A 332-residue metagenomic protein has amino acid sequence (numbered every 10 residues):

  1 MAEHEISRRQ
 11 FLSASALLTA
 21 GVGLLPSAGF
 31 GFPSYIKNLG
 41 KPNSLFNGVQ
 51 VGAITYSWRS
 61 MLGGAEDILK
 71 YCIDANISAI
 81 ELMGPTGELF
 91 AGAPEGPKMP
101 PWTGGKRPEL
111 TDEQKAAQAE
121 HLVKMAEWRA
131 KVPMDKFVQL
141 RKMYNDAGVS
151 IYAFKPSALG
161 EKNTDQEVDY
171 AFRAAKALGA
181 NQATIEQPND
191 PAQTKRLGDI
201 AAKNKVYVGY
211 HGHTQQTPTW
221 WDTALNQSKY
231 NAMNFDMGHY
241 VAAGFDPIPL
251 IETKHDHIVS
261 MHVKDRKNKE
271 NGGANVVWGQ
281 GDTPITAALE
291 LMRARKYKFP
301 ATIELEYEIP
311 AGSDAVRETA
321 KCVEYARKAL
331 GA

Functional and structural regions predicted by a protein language model:
A2-L25, F30-G52, S57-A79, L89-E95 (+5 more regions): Histidine-acidic metal/acid-base catalytic patches
S15-P26, N43, A130, K136-F137 (+3 more regions): Active-site acidic/histidine proton-transfer and metal-coordination neighborhood in alpha/beta enzyme cores
S57, K124-K131, K155-S157, H239 (+1 more regions): The substrate-binding groove and active-site-proximal loops of carbohydrate-active enzymes, especially glycoside
R59, A130-K131, K162, P188 (+2 more regions): Residue-level marker of alpha-helix boundaries and capping positions
L82-V138: Glycine-rich, proline-tolerant flexible connector loops at the mouths of alpha/beta enzymes
M83, K155-S157, E186, K264 (+1 more regions): Conserved residues at the C-terminal ends of beta-strands
T86, G160, N189, K267 (+1 more regions): Flexible, active-site-proximal loop/turn residues at the rims of small-molecule/cofactor binding pockets and catalytic
G104-K124, W128, L178-P188, V208-Q216 (+4 more regions): Short, basic, helix/turn surface patches
